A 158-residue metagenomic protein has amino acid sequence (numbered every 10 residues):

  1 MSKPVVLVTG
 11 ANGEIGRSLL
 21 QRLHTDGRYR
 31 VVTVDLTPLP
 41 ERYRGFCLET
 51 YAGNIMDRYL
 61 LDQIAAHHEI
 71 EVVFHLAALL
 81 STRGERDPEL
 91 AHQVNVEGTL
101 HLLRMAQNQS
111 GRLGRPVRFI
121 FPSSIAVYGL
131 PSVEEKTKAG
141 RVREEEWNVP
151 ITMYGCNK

Functional and structural regions predicted by a protein language model:
P4-D26: N-terminal Rossmann NAD(P)H-binding glycine-rich loop of SDR-like oxidoreductase domains
T9, V34, V73-L79, F119-I125: SDR active-site strand-loop-helix element
G27-P40: Conserved glycine-rich Rossmann-like NAD(P)H-binding loop of the short-chain dehydrogenase/reductase
V34, Y51-G53: Cofactor-binding loops of NAD(P)H-dependent oxidoreductases, dominated by short-chain dehydrogenase/reductases
Y43-R44, R83-L90, L130-T137: Conserved catalytic-core motifs of eukaryotic protein kinase domains, centered on the activation segment
L48, I55-V94: NAD(P)H-binding glycine-rich loop region in Rossmannoid oxidoreductase-like domains and their noncatalytic homologs
L100-T152: Conserved Rossmann-fold NAD(P)-dependent oxidoreductase catalytic core, especially the SDR/UDP-sugar
M153, N157: Active-site helix of classical SDR
